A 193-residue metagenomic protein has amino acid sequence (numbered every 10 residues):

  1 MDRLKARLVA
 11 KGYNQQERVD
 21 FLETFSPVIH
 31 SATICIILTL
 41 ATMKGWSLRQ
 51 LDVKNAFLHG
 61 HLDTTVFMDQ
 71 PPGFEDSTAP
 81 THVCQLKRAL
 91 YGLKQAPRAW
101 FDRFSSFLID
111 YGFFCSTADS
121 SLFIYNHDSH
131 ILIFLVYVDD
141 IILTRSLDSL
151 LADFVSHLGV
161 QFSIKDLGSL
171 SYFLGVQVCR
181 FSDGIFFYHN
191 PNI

Functional and structural regions predicted by a protein language model:
M1-I193: Long, low-complexity, charge-biased intrinsically disordered regions
